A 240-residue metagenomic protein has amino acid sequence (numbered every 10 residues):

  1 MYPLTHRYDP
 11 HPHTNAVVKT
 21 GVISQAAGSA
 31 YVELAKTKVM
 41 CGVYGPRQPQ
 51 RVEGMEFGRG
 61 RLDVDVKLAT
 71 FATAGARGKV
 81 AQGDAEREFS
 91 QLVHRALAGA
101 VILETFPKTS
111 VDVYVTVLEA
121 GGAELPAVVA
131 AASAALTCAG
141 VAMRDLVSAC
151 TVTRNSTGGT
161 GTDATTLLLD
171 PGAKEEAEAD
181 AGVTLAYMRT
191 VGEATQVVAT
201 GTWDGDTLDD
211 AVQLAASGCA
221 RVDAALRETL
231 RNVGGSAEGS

Functional and structural regions predicted by a protein language model:
M1-S240: Polyanion-binding surfaces on beta-sheet-dominated domains and ring/shell assemblies
